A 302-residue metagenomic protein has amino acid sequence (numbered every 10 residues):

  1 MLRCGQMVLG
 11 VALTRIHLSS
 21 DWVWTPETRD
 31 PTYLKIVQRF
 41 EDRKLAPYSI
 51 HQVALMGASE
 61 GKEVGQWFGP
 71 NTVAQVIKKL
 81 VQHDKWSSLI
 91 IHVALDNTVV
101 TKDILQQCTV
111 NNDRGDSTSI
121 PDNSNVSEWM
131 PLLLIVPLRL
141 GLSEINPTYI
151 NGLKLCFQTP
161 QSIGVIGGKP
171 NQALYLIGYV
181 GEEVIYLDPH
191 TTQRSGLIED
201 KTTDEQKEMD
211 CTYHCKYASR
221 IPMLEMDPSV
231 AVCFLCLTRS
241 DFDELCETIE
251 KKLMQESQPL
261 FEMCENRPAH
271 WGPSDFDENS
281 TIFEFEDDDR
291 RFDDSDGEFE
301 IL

Functional and structural regions predicted by a protein language model:
L2-Q6, I177: Short, hydrophobic, well-ordered secondary-structure elements
G5-L13: Alpha-helical support elements that line or immediately flank enzyme active sites and cofactor-binding pockets
A12, I16-L302: Cysteine-dependent deubiquitinase/ubiquitin-like isopeptidase catalytic cores across multiple families
